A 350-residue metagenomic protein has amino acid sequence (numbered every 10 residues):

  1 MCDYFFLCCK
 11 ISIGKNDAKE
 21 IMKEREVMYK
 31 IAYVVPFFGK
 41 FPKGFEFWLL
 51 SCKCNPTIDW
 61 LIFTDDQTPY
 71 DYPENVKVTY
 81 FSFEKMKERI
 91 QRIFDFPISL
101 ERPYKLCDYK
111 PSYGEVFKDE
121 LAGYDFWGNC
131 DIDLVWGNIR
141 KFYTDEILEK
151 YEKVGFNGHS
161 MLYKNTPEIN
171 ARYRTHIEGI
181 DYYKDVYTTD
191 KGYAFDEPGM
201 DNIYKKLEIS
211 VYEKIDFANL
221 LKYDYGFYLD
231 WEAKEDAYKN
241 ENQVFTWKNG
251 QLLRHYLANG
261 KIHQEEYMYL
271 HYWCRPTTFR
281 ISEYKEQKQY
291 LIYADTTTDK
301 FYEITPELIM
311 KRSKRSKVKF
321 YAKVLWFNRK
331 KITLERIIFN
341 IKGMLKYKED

Functional and structural regions predicted by a protein language model:
C2, C8-C9: Cysteine-centered motifs
N16-D17: Acidic/polar hotspots within intrinsically disordered regions
M22-K43: N-proximal low-complexity "stem/linker" segments adjacent to membrane-targeting elements
L49-D59: Short, acidic, metal-binding catalytic loop of nucleotide-sugar glycosyltransferases
I58-T68, Y80-F83: Short beta-strand/loop segment that forms part of the nucleotide-sugar
D71-E120: Active-site-proximal specificity loops/subdomain of glycosyltransferases
K110-G155: GT-A fold catalytic core of metal-dependent nucleotide-sugar glycosyltransferases, centered on the diacidic
A171-R312, S316: Catalytic core and acceptor-binding pocket of nucleotide-sugar-dependent glycosyltransferases
